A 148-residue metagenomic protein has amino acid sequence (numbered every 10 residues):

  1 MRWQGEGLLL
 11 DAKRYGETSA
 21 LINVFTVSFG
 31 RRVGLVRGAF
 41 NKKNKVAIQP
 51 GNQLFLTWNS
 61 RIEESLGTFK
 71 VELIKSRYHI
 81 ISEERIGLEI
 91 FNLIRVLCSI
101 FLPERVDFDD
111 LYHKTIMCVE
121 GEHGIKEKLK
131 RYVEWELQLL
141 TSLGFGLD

Functional and structural regions predicted by a protein language model:
M1-A20, F25-D148: Non-catalytic alpha-helical scaffolds and adjoining flexible linkers that form interface surfaces for assembly
